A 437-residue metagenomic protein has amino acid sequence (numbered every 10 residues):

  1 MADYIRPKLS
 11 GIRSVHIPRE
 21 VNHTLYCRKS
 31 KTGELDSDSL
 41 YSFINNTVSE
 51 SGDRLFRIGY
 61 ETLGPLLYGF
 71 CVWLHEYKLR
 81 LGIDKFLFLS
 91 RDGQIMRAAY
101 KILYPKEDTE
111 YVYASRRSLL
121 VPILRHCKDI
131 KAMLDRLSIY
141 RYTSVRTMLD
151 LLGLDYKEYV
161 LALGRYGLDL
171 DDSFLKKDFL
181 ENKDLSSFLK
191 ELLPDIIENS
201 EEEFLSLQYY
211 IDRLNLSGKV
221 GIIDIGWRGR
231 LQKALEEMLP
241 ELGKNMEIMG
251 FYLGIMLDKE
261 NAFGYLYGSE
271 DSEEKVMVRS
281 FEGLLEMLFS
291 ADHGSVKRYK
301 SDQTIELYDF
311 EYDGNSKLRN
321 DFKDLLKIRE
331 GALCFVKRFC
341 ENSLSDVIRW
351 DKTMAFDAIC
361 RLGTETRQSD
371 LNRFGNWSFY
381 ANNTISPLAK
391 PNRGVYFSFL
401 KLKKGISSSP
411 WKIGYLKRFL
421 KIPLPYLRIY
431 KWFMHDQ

Functional and structural regions predicted by a protein language model:
M1-Q437: Long, low-complexity, Lys/Arg-enriched
